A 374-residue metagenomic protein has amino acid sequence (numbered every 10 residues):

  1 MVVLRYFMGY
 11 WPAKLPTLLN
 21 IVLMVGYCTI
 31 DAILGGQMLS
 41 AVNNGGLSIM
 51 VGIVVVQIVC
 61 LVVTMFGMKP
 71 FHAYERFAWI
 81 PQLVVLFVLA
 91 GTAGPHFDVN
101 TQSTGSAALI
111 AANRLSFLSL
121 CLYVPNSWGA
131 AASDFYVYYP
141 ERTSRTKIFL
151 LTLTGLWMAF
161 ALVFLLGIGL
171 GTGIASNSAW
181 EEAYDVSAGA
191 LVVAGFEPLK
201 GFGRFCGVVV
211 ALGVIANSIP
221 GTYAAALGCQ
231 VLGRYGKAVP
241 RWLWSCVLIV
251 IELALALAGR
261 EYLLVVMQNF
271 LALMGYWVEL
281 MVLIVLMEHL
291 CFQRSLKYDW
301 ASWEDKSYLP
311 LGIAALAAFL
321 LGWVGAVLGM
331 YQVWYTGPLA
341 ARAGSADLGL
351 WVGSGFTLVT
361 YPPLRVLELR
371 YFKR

Functional and structural regions predicted by a protein language model:
V2, L166-N217, Y235, A256-L273: TM-loop-TM module centered on a large, flexible mid-protein loop between adjacent transmembrane helices in multi-pass
T17-I21, N44-F66, I80-G91, L122-A132 (+2 more regions): Transmembrane alpha-helical segments of multi-pass small-molecule transport proteins
L34-N44, Q57-A78, A93-V99, D134-E141 (+2 more regions): Membrane-water interface regions at transmembrane-helix termini and the short interhelical loops of multi-pass membrane
V51, V55-V56, C60-A93, A108-L109 (+2 more regions): Membrane-interface loop-to-helix entry segments
V51-V55, V231-L264, E304-A326: Loop-to-transmembrane helix boundary motifs in multi-pass membrane proteins
F66-W79, S127-L162, N177-L191, A224-R241 (+1 more regions): Hydrophobic, small-residue-rich membrane helices and short re-entrant helix-turn-helix hairpins that build
A90-H96, S106-G173, E197-T222, Y308-A326: Hydrophobic, membrane-embedded alpha-helices of multi-pass small-molecule transporters
V282-V359: C-terminal membrane-solvent junction of multi-pass transporters and transport-like membrane proteins
